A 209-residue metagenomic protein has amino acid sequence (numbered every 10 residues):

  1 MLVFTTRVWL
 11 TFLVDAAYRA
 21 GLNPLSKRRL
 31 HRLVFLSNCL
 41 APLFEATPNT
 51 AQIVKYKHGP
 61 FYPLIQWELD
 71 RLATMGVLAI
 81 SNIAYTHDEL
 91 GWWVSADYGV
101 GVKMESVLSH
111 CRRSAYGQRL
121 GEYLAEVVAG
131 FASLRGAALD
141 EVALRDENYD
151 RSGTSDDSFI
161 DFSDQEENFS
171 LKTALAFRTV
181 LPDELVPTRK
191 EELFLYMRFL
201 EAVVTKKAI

Functional and structural regions predicted by a protein language model:
M1-I209: Domain-edge interaction signal
